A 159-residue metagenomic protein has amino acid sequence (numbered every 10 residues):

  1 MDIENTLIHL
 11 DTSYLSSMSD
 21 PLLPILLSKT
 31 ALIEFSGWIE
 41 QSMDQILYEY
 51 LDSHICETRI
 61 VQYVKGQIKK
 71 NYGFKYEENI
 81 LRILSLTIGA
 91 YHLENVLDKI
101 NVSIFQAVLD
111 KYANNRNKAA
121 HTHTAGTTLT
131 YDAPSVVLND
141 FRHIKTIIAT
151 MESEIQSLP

Functional and structural regions predicted by a protein language model:
M1-K29, P159: Charged alpha-helical initiation segments
D2, T6-S13, E34, W38 (+4 more regions): Amphipathic, well-ordered alpha-helical segments in soluble domains
T6, I83, V96-K99, I147-T150 (+1 more regions): Charge-rich, solvent-exposed alpha-helical interaction surfaces
L23-A31, N101-I104, L129-V136: Non-transmembrane, amphipathic alpha-helical segments
I25-Y48: Short, hydrophobic, well-ordered secondary-structure elements
S42-H54, A120-T127, I148, E152-P159: Long, hydrophobic, amphipathic alpha-helical segments used as structural scaffolds
H54-T127: Flexible secondary-structure boundary motifs
Q106-K118, T130-P159: Amphipathic, Lys/Arg-enriched alpha-helical patches that create a basic surface for binding polyanionic ligands
